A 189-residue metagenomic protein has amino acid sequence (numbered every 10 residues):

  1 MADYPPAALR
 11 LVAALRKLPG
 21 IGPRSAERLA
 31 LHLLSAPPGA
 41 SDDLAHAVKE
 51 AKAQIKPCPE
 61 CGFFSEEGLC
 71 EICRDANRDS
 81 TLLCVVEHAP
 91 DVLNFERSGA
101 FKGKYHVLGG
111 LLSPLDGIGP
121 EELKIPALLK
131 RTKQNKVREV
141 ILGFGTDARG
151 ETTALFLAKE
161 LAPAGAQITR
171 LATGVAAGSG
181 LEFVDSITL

Functional and structural regions predicted by a protein language model:
A2-A8, K17, E27-V92: Cys/His-rich Zn2+-binding cysteine-cluster or related metal-binding knuckle/ribbon modules and their
L9-A13, E27-L31, D42, H46 (+8 more regions): Solvent-exposed alpha-helical segments within well-ordered globular domains of core cellular machineries
K17-P19, L171: Short conserved micro-motifs on helix faces and helix-strand junctions that flank and scaffold key functional residues
P19, P38, A51, F63 (+3 more regions): Conserved phosphate/pyrophosphate-binding and hydrolysis machinery centered on Walker-type P-loop NTPases, extending
A26, D75-G143, D147: Extended interfacial segments that mediate partner engagement and assembly in macromolecular machines
P57, L69, D91, L108-L111 (+4 more regions): Glycine-rich, flexible loop/turn motifs
K102, L129-L189: Long C-terminal interaction/binding lobes of large macromolecular proteins
